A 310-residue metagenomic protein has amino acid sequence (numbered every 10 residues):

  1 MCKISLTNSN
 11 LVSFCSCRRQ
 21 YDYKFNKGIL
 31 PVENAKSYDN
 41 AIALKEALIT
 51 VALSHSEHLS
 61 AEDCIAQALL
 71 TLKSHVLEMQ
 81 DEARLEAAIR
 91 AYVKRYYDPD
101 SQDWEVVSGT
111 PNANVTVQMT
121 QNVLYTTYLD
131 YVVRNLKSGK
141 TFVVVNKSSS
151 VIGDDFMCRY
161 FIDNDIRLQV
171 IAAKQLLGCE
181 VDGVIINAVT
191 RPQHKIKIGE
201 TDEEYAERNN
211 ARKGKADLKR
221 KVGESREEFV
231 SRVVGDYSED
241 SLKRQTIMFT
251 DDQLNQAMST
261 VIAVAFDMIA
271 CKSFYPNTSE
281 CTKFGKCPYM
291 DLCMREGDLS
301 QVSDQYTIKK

Functional and structural regions predicted by a protein language model:
M1-K3, R18-V32, A68-K73, V143 (+2 more regions): Short amphipathic alpha-helical segments and their helix-coil junctions
M1-L11, P276-N277: Short acidic, Pro/Gly- and aromatic-enriched capping/linker segments at domain boundaries
S5, A35, F156-Y160, T278: Short, solvent-exposed segments of well-ordered alpha helices
L11-H58, E82, E86, K283-D291: Nuclease catalytic cores
S13-K24, D39-A43, S56-K73, E224-S241: Short, compositionally biased low-complexity segments
C17-Y21, V261-K310: Cysteine-cluster motifs in flexible loop/terminal segments that predominantly coordinate metals
A43-N114, Q118: A non-catalytic, helix-rich entry segment at domain boundaries
S108-G109, A113-S259: Mg2+/Mn2+-dependent nuclease catalytic core
